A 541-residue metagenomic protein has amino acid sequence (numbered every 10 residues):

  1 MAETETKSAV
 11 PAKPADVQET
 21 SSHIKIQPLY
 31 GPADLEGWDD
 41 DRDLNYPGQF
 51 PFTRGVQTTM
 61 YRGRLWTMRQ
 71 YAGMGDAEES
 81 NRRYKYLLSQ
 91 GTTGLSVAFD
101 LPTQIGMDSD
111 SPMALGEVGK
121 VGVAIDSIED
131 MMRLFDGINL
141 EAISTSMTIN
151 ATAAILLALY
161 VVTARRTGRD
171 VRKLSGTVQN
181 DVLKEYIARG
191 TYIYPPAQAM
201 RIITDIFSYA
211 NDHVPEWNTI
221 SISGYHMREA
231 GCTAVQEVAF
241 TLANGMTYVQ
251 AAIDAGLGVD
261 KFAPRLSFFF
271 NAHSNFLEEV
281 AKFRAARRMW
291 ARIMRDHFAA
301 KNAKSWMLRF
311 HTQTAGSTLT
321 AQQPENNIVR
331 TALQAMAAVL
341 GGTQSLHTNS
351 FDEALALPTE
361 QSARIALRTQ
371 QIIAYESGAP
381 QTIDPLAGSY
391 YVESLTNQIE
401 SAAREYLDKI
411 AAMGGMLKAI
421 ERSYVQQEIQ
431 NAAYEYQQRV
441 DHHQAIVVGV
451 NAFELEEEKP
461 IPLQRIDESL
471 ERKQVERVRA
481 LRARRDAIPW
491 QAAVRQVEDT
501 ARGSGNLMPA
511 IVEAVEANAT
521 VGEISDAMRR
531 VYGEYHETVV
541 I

Functional and structural regions predicted by a protein language model:
A2-H273, E278, H297-A300, K304-H311 (+3 more regions): Catalytic alpha/beta active-site cores
K7-G37, N45-T53, L101, E360 (+2 more regions): Flexible, glycine-rich loop/tail regions that form catalytic "lids" or insertion modules at the edges of active sites
M74, R83-Q90, I128-I138, L159-T163 (+17 more regions): Generic, well-ordered alpha-helical scaffold segments in large soluble proteins
L115-K120, K184-Y194, M227-C232, F270-N275 (+5 more regions): Short beta-alpha connecting loops at secondary-structure transitions that line or flank enzyme active sites
D126, S144, I149-T152, A164-R166 (+8 more regions): Phosphate/diphosphate-binding loops
I155, A285, N327-R330, R364 (+3 more regions): Charged, alpha-helix-enriched surfaces in structured cytosolic catalytic cores of large nucleotide-utilizing machines
A234-N244, F276-M289, Q322-V329: Charged, flexible cofactor/metal-binding loops and thiol motifs
G258-F262, A300-T314, Q322-N349, P358-I383 (+4 more regions): Flexible glycine/proline-rich, aromatic-decorated loop/lid segments
